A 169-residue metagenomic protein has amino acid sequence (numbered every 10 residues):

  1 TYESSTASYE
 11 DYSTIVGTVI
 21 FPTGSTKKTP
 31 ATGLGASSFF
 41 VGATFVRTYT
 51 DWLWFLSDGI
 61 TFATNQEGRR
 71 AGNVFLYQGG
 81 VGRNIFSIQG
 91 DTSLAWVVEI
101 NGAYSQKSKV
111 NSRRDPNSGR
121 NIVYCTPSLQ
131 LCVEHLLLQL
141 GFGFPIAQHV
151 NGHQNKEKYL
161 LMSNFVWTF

Functional and structural regions predicted by a protein language model:
T1-S37: Hydrophobic alpha-helical segments and helix pairs
Y2-Y12, D51, F86-L94, C132: Short loop/turn motifs that connect adjacent beta-strands in outer-membrane beta-barrel proteins
S4, F21-T29, D51-L53, F62-G68 (+3 more regions): Gram-negative outer-membrane beta-barrel proteins
D11-S13, F45-R47, L56-D58, Y77 (+2 more regions): Polar/charged side chains located within well-ordered beta-strands of beta-rich proteins
T14-I20, F55-T61, L94-A103, G141-G143: Transmembrane beta-strands of outer-membrane beta-barrel proteins
S37-L76: Hydrophobic, aromatic-enriched interface-forming segments
F75-F169: Outer membrane beta-barrel transmembrane domains
